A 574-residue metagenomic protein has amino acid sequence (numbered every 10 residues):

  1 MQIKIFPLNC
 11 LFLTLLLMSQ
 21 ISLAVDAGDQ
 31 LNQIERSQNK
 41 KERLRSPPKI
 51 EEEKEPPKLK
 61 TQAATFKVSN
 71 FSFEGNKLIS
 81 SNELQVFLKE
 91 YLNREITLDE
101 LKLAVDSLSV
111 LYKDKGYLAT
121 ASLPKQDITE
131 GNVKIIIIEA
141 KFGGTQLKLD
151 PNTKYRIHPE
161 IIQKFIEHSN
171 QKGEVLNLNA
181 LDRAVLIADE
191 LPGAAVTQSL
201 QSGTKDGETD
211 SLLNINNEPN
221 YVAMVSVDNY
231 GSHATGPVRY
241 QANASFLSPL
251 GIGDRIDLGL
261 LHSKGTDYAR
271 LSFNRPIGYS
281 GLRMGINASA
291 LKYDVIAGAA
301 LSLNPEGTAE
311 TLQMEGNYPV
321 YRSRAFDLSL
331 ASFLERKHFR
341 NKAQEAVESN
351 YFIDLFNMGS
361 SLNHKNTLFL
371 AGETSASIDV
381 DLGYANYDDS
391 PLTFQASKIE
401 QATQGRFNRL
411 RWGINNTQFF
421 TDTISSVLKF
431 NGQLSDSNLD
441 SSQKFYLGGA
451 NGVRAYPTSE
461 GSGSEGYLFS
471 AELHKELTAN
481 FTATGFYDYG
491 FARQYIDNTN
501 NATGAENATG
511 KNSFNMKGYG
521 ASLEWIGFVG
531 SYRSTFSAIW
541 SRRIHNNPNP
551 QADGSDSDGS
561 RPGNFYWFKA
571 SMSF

Functional and structural regions predicted by a protein language model:
A24-G231, G259-Y268, L410, K429-G432: Periplasmic polypeptide-binding modules associated with outer-membrane biogenesis and secretion
V196, Y221-A223, L250-I256, Y279-G285 (+6 more regions): Repeated loop/turn-to-beta-strand initiation elements of outer-membrane beta-barrel proteins
G207, G236-Y240, G265-A269, T308-L312 (+5 more regions): Residues that define the transmembrane beta-barrel architecture of outer-membrane proteins
S211, A242-A244, L271-F273, M314 (+9 more regions): Membrane-embedded beta-strands of outer-membrane beta-barrel proteins, especially the hydrophobic/small aromatic
Y221-G231, A242-S248, I252-K264, L271 (+5 more regions): Transmembrane beta-strand segments that form the barrel wall of outer-membrane beta-barrel proteins
G231, F246-L250, S272-Y279, E315-S323 (+8 more regions): Outer-membrane beta-barrel proteins
R283-S437, Y495, N515, D556-S557: Transmembrane beta-strand segments of outer-membrane beta-barrel domains in Gram-negative and organellar OMPs
K398-F574: C-terminal transmembrane beta-barrel domains of outer membrane proteins
